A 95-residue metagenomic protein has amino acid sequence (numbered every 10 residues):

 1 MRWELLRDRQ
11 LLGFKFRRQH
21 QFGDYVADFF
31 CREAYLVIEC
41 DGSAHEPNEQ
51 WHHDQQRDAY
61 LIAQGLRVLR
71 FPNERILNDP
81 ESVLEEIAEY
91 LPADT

Functional and structural regions predicted by a protein language model:
M1-T95: Nucleic-acid endo/exonuclease domains
